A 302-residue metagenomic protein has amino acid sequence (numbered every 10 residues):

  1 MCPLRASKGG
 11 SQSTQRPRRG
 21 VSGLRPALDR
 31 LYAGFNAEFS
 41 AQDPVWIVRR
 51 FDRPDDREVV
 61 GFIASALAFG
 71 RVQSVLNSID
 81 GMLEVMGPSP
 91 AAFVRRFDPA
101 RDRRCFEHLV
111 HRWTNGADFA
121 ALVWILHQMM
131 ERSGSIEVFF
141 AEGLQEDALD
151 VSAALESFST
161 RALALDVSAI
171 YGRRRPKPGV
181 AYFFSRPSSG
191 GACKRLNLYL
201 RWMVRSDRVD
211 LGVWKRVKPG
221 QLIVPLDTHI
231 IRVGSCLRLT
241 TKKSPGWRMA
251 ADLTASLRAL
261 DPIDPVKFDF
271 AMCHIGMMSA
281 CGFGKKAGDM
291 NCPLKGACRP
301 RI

Functional and structural regions predicted by a protein language model:
C2-K8, S13-I302: HhH-family (HhH-GPD) DNA N-glycosylase catalytic core used in base-excision repair
